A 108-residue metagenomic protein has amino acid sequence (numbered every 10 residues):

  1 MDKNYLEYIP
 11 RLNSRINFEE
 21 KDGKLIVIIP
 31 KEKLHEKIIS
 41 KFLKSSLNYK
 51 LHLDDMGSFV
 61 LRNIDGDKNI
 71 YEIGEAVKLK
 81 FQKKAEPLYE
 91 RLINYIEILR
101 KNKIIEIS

Functional and structural regions predicted by a protein language model:
M1-K33: Hydrophobic packing positions characteristic of elongated beta-solenoid/beta-helix-type spike/fiber shafts
M1-L6, F42-S108: Long, charge-rich, low-complexity alpha-helical segments
K24-I28, E36-I38, Y71-E72, I93: Generic detector of short, locally flexible boundary/turn motifs and exposed helical patches
V27, K31-K50: Alpha-helical membrane-targeting segments
